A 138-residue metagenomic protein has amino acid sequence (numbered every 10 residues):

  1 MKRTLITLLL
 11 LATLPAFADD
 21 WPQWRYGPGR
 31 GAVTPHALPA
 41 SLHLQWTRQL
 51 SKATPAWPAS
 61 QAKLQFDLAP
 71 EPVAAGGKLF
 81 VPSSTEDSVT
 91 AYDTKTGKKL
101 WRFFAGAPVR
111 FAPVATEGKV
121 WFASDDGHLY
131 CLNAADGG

Functional and structural regions predicted by a protein language model:
M1-T4: Positively charged n-region of N-terminal signal peptides that target proteins for export
L9-F17: Hydrophobic h-region of N-terminal signal peptides that target proteins for export in Gram-negative bacteria
D19-W57: Blade/loop signatures of beta-propeller domains
W21-P28, Q61-V89, F103-Y130: Repeat-blade elements of multi-bladed beta-propeller folds
V33, A91, L132: Short glycine-/acidic-enriched loop or helix-start segments at secondary-structure transitions that form or flank
W46-R48, K52-Q61, K98-F103, G138: A short beta-strand motif characteristic of beta-propeller blades
D93-T96, N133-D136: Short loop/turn segments that connect beta-strands within beta-propeller blades
